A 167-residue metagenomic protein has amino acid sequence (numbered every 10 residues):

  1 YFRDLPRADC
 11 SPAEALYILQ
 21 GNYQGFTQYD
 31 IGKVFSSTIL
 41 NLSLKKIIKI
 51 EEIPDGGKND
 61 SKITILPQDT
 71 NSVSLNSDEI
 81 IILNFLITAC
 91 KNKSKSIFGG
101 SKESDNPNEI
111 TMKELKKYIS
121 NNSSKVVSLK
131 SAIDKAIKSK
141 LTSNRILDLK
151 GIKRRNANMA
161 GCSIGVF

Functional and structural regions predicted by a protein language model:
Y1-A160: Short, amphipathic alpha-helical interface elements at domain boundaries that mediate macromolecular binding
V166-F167: Juxtamembrane "helix exit" motif at the C-terminal ends of alpha-helical transmembrane segments in multi-pass membrane
